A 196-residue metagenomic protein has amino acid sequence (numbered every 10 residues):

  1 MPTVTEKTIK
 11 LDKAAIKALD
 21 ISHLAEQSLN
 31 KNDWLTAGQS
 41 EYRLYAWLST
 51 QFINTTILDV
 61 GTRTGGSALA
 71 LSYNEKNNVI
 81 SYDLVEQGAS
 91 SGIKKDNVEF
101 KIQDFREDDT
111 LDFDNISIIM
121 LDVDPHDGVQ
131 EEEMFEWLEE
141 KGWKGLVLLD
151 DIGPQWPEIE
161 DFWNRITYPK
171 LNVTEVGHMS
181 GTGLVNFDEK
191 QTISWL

Functional and structural regions predicted by a protein language model:
M1-L196: A short alpha-helical cap/connector motif
